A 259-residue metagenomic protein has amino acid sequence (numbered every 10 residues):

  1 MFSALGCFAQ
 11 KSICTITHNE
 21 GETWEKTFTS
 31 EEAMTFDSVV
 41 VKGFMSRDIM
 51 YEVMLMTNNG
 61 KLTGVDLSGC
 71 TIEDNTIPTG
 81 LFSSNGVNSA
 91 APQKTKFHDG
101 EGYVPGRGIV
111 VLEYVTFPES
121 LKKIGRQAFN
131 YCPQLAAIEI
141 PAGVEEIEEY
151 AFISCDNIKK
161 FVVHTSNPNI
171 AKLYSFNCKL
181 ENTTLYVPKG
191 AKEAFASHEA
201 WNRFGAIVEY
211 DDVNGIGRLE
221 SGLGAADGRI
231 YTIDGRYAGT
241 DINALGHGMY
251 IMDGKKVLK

Functional and structural regions predicted by a protein language model:
M1-S12: Bacterial Sec-dependent N-terminal signal peptides
K11-N19, D37-M45, G60-N75, V87-K123 (+4 more regions): Structural signature of tandem-repeat unit edges
V39, F195, G215-R218, G235 (+1 more regions): Terminal processing/anchoring signals of secreted or surface-associated proteins and related intramolecular
G80-L81, G125-N130, E148-I153, Y174-S175: Consensus positions within tandem repeat domains that build extended binding/scaffold surfaces
G143, G246-M249: A glycine-anchored, Pro-Gly-centered beta-turn/N-cap motif
S197-G215: A recurrent domain-boundary module in secreted/ectodomain proteins
Y210-R236: Residue-level detector of functionally pivotal "anchor" positions at catalytic/ligand-binding pockets or at interdomain
M249-K259: C-terminal tail/sorting-segment detector
